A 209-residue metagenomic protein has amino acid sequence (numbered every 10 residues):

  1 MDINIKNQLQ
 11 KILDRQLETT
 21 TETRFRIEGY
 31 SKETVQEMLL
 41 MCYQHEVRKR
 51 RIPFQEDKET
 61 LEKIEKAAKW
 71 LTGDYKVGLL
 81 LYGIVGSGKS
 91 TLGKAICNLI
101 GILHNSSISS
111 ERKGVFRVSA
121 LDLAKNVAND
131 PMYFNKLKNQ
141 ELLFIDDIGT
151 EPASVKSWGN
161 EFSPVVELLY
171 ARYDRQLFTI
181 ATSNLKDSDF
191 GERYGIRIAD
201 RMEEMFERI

Functional and structural regions predicted by a protein language model:
M1-Y75: A short, basic N-terminal segment
D2, R15-T19, T150-I209: Replace "adjacent to P-loop NTPase cores in ATP/GTP-dependent enzymes" with "adjacent to NTP-binding cores
G78: Walker A (P-loop) ATP-phosphate-binding motif of ABC ATPase nucleotide-binding domains
L81: Hydrophobic anchor at the beta1->P-loop junction of P-loop NTPases
G86-K89: Conserved glycine(s) of the Walker
L92, I96: Hydrophobic positions on the alpha1 helix immediately C-terminal to the Walker A/P-loop
N98-G101: Walker A/P-loop NTP-binding motif
I108-D174: Conserved nucleotide-sensing/catalytic segment adjacent to the nucleotide-binding pocket in NTP-handling enzymes
